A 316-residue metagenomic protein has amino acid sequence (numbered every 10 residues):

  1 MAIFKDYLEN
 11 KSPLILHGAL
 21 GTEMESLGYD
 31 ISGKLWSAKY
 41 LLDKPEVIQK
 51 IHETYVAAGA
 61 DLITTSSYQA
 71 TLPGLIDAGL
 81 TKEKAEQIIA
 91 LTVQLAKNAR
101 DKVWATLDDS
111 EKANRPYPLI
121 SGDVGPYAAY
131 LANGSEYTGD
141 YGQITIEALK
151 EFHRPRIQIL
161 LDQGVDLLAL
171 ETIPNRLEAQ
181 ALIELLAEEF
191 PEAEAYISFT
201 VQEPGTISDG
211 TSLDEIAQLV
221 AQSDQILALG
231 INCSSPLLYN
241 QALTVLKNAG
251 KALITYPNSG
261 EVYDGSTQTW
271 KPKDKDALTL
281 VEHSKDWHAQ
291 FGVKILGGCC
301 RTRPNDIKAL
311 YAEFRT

Functional and structural regions predicted by a protein language model:
M1-T316: Domain-level signal for soluble alpha/beta catalytic cores
